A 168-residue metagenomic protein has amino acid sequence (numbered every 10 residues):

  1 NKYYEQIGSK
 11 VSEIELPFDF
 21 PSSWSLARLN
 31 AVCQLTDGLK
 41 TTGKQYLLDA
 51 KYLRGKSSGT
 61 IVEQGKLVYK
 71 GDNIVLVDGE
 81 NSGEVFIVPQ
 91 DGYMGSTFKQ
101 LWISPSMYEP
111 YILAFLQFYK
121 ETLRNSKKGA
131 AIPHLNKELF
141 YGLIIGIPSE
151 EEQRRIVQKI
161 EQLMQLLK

Functional and structural regions predicted by a protein language model:
N1-V11: Extended, domain-scale alpha-helical bundle/helix-rich regions
S9-L39, D49-L53, E150-Q158, L163-K168: Non-catalytic DNA-recognition/assembly elements of restriction-modification systems
E15-D19, K99-S104, Y141-I147: Short, well-ordered beta-strand elements within core beta-sheets of diverse protein domains
W24, G71, G142-L143, Q153: Structural signal for hydrophobic
V32-L35, V77, S104, F115-T122 (+1 more regions): Generic, well-ordered alpha-helical scaffold segments in large soluble proteins
K44-Q45: Short aromatic-glycine-enriched beta-strand elements
L53-K56, Q64-Q117, K127-G129, N136 (+1 more regions): A short beta-sheet element
V85-F86, P110, L123-N125, E152-V157 (+1 more regions): Extended hydrophobic-aromatic, low-complexity segments
